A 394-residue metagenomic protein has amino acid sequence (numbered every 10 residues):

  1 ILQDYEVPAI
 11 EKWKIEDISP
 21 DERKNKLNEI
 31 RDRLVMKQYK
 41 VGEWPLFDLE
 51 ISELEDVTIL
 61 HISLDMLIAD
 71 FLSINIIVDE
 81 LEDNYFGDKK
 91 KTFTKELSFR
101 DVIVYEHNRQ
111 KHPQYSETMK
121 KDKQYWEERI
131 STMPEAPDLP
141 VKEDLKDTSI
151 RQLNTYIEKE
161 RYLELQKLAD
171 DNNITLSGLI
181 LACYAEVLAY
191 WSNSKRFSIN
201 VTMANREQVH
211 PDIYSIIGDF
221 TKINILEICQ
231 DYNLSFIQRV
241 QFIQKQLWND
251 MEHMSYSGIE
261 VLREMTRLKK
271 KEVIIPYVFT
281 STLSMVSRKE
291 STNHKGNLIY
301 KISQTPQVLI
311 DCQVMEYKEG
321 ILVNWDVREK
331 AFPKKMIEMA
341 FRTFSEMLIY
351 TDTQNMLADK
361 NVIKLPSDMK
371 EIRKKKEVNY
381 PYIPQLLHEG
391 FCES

Functional and structural regions predicted by a protein language model:
I1-D4, L27, E43, D56-V57 (+6 more regions): His-Asp-centered acyl/peptidyl-transfer active-site segments
I1-N25, E29-R33, K37, E43-P45 (+7 more regions): Short amphipathic alpha-helices and their capping loops
K24-I30, I74-N75, D101-V104, K120-Q124 (+5 more regions): AMP-binding/adenylate-forming domain of the ANL superfamily
D32-V35, V78, Q166, S177-A185 (+4 more regions): Short amphipathic alpha-helical segments
S52-R100, P333-D352: Active-site-proximal acidic secondary-structure segment that organizes catalysis
L72-L81, S177, K195-T202, F220 (+3 more regions): Extended, hydrophobic beta-loop-alpha segments that form or line the acyl/peptidyl-thioester binding and transfer paths
H107-H112, W248-D250, M265, K269 (+3 more regions): Flexible, non-catalytic linker and terminal segments flanking ANL/adenylate-forming cores
